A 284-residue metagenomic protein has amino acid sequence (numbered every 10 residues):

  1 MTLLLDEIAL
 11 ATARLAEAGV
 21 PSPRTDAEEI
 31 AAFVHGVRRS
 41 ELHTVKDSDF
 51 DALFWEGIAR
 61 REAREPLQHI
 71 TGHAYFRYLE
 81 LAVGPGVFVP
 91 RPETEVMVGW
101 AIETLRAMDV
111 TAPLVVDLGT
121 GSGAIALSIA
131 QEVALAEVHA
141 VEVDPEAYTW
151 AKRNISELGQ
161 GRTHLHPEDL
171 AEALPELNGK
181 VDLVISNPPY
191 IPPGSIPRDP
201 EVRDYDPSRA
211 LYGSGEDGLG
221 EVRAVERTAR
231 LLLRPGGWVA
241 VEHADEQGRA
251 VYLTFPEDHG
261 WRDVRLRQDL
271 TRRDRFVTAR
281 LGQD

Functional and structural regions predicted by a protein language model:
M1-L42: Non-catalytic accessory regions of SAM-dependent methyltransferases
L15, L105, I155, A229 (+1 more regions): Conserved hydrophobic residues forming the short capping helix/wall of the S-adenosyl-L-methionine
E29-T104: Conserved AdoMet
I30, R64, T94, I125 (+6 more regions): Residue-level signal for inorganic ion chemistry
E80, E137, R162-H164, R262-R265: Conserved beta-strand segments of alpha/beta enzyme cores
V96-D199, A224: Conserved SAM/SAH cofactor-binding pocket of Class I
P189-E221: Mobile active-site "lid"/loop adjacent to the S-adenosyl-L-methionine
G215-R280: Conserved Class I SAM-dependent methyltransferase catalytic core
